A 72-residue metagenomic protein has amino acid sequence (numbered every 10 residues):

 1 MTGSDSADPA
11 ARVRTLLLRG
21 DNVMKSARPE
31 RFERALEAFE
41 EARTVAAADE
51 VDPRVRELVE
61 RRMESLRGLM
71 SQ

Functional and structural regions predicted by a protein language model:
T2-R31: N-terminal acidic leader/helix
R12-R14, V55-L58: Residue register of alpha-helical TPR repeats
V23, A46-D49, P53: Alpha-helical junction/boundary sensor with strong preference for TPR arrays
R31-F32, M63: Structural signature of tandem alpha-helical TPR/SEL1-like repeats, specifically the intra-repeat loop/turn
E60-Q72: Alpha-helical linker/edge segments of TPR/alpha-solenoid repeat scaffolds and analogous pre-/post-domain helices
